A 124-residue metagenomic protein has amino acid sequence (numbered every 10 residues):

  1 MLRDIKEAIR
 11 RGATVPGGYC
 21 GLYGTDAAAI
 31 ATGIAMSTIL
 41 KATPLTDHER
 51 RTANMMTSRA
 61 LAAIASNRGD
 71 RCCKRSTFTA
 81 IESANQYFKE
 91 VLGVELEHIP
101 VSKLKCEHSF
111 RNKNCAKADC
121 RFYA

Functional and structural regions predicted by a protein language model:
M1-D4, I39-A53: Phosphate-handling active-site elements
M1-T14: Contiguous domain-boundary segments centered on the initiation and propagation of an alpha-helix
A13-G24, A63-G69: A short glycine/serine-rich beta->alpha loop
G18-T38: Conserved phosphate/anionic-ligand binding catalytic regions in large, soluble enzymes, centered on
I34-K41, E82-Q86: Short glycine/serine- and small hydrophobic-enriched flexible loop segments
T46-K89: A structural-propensity feature for long, helix-poor, extended segments
L96-A124: Cysteine-cluster motifs in flexible loop/terminal segments that predominantly coordinate metals
